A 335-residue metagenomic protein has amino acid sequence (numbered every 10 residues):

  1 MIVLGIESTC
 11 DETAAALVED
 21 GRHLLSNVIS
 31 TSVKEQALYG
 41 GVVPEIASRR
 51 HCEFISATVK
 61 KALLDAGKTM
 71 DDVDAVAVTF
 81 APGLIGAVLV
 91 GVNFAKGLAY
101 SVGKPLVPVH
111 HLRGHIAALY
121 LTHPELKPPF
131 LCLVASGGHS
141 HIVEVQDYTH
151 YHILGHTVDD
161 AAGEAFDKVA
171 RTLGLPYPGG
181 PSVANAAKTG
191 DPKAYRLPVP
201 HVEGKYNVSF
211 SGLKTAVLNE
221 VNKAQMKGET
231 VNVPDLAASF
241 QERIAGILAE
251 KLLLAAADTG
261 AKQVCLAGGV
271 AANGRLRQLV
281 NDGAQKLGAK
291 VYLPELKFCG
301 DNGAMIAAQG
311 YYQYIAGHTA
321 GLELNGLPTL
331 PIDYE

Functional and structural regions predicted by a protein language model:
I2, S8-T9, A16, S26 (+4 more regions): A short helix-loop
I2-P82, H111, H115: N-terminal beta-alpha supersecondary unit
T69, N185-V264, N273-L287, Y314-G317 (+1 more regions): A contiguous, well-structured pocket-lining segment that forms one wall/lid of small-molecule binding clefts in soluble
M70-F80, T259-V270, Y292-E295: Short glycine-rich phosphate-binding loop at a beta-alpha junction
V78-K104, L121, G274-G283: Short Gly/Thr/Asp-enriched flexible loops that form oxyanion-binding sites at enzyme active sites
P108-V109, N281-I306: Conserved phosphate-binding/catalytic loops in two-lobed NTP-binding clefts
V109-L131, Q309: Conserved phosphate-binding catalytic cores of ATP/NTP-utilizing and phosphoryl-transfer enzymes
H115, P294-D333: Glycine-rich phosphate-binding/hydrolytic loop that grips phosphoryl groups
